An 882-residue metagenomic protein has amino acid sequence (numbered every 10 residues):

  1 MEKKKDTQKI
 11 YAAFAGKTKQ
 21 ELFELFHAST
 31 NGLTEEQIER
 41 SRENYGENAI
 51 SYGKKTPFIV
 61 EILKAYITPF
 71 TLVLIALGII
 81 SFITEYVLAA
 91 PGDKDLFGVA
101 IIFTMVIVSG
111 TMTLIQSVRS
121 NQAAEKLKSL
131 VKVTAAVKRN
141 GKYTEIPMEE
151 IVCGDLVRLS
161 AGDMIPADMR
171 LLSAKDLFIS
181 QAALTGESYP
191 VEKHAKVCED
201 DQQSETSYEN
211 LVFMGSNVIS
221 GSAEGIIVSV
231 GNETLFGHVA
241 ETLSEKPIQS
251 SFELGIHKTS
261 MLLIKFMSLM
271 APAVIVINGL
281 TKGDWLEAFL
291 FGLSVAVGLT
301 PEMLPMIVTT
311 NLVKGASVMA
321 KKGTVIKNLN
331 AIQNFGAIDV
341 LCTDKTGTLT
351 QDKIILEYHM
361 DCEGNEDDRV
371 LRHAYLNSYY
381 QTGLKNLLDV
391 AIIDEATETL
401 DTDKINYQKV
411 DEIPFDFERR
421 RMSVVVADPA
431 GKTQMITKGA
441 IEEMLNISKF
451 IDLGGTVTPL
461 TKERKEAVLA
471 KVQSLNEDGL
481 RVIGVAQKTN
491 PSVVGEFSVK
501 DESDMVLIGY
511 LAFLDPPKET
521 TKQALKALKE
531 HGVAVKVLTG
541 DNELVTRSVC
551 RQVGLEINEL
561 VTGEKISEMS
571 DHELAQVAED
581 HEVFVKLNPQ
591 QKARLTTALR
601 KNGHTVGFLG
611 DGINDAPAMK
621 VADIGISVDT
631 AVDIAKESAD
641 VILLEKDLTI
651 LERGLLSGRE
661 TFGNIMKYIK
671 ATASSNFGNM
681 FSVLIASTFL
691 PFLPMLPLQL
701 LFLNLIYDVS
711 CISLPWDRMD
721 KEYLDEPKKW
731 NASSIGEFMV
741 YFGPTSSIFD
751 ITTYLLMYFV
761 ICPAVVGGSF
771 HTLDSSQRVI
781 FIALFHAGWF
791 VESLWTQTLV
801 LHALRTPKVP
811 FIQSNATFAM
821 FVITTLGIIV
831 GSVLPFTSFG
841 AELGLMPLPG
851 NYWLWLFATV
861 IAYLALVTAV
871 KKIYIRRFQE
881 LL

Functional and structural regions predicted by a protein language model:
M1-Y143, E149-V152, V157-R158, G162-I165 (+6 more regions): Non-lumenal N-terminal regulatory segments of integral membrane proteins
A65-V87, I102-G110, K132-V133, M261-G279 (+8 more regions): Alpha-helical transmembrane segments of multi-pass membrane proteins, especially the membrane-embedded transport
A76-I101, L262-T300, V313-G323, V493 (+4 more regions): Helix-interface capping motifs at the ends of transmembrane segments in multi-pass membrane proteins
G98-K132, R139, P247-T343, L511 (+5 more regions): Hydrophobic alpha-helical transmembrane segments
R139, S251-M261, G292-A296, K327-F335 (+7 more regions): Membrane-interface segments at loop-to-transmembrane junctions
F178, L184-T185, A195-E199, Q351-H373 (+4 more regions): Basic, amphipathic juxtamembrane/active-site segments that coordinate anionic phosphate or diphosphate groups
L211-I219, N334-V506, F513, K526 (+5 more regions): Cytosolic catalytic regions of ATP/NTP-dependent phosphoryl-transfer enzymes
M270, V274, N278, P305 (+3 more regions): Membrane-embedded transport module
